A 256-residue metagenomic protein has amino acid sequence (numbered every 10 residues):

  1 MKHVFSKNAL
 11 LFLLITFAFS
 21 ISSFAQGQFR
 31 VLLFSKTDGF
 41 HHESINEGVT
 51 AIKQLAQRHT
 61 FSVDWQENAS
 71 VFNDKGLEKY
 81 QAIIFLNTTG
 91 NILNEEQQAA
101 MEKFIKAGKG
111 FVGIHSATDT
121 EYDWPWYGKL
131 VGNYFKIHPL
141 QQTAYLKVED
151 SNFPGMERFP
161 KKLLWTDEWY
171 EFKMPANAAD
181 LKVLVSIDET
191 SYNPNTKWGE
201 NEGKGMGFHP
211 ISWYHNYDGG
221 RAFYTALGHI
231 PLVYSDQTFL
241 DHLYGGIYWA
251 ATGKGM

Functional and structural regions predicted by a protein language model:
M1-N8: Positively charged n-region of N-terminal signal peptides that target proteins for export
A9-S22: Bacterial N-terminal signal peptides
Q26-T120: Helical hinge/lid and interdomain linker segments adjacent to catalytic or ligand-binding clefts that mediate domain
G27-F29, S35, E43, Q54-F61 (+4 more regions): Extracellular ligand-binding/catalytic regions of CAZymes and related secreted enzymes and adhesion modules
S35, E67-A69, H115, D150 (+3 more regions): Residues at the C-termini of beta-strands that transition into short coil/loop
I45-N46, W124-W126, N195-W198: Short aromatic-enriched loop/helix-cap "lid" or pocket-rim segments at secondary-structure transitions that line
N91-R158: A glycine-rich, often tryptophan-bearing local segment used as a flexible ligand/cofactor-contacting loop or short
P139-D218: Catalytic beta-strand/loop cores that center a nucleophilic Ser/Cys/Thr and support acyl-enzyme chemistry
